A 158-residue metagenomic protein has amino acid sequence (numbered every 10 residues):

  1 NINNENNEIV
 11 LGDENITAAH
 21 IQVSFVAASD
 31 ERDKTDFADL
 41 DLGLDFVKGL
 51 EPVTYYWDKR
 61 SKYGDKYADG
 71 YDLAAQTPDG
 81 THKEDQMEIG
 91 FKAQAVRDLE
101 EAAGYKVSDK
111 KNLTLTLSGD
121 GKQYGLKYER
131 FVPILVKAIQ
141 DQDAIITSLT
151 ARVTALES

Functional and structural regions predicted by a protein language model:
N1-G43, K48-L50: Small/polar residue-rich beta-strand/coil "junction" motifs that cap repeat-based extracellular fibers
N7, M87-I89: Glycine/small-residue-rich pyrophosphate-binding loop that anchors the diphosphate of NDP-sugar donors
D30-T54, L135-S158: Extracellular receptor-binding modules and their adjoining Ser/Thr/Gly/Asp/Asn-rich linkers
D33-A38, G80-Q86: Short, polar/charged loop or turn motifs at beta-strand boundaries
G43-K83: Acidic, glycine-rich loop-and-strand cores that form catalytic or ligand-binding grooves in diverse globular domains
G49-P52, A93-D109: Glycine-rich, acidic and aromatic/proline-enriched surface loops and short helix-turn segments that act as binding
G90-F91, G125: Short aromatic/basic micro-patch
A102, V107-S158: C-terminal intramolecular chaperone/auto-processing assembly modules
